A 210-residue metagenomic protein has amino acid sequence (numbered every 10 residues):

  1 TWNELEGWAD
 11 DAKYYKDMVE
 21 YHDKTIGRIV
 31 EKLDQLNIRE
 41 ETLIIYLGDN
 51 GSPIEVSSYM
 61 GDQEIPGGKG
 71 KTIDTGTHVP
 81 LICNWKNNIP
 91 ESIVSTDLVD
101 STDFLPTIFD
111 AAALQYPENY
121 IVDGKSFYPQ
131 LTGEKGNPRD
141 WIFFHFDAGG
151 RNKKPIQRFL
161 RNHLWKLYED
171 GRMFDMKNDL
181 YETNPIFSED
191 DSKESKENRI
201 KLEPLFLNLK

Functional and structural regions predicted by a protein language model:
T1-Y15, P53-I54, Y59-Q63, T183 (+1 more regions): Active-site His/acidic residue clusters
W2-T42: A long, amphipathic alpha-helix that forms part of the scaffold/cap immediately adjacent to metal-dependent active
G7-W8, E31-N88, D100: Histidine-centered active-site microenvironments of extracellular/periplasmic hydrolases and transferases
K13, E20-G27, V99-P106, V122-K125 (+3 more regions): A structural signal for well-ordered alpha-helical segments within the folded catalytic domains of diverse enzymes
R28-E41, A111-N119, L207-K210: Surface-exposed helix-capping loop/turn segments at secondary-structure junctions
S52-T72, I89-P90, D97, T102-Y181 (+1 more regions): C-terminal cap/loop subdomain of S1 sulfatases and analogous C-terminal strand-loop tails that border
S92-V94, S188-D191: Second-shell loop/turn segments in exported
S192-K210: Charge-dense polyanion-binding interfaces
